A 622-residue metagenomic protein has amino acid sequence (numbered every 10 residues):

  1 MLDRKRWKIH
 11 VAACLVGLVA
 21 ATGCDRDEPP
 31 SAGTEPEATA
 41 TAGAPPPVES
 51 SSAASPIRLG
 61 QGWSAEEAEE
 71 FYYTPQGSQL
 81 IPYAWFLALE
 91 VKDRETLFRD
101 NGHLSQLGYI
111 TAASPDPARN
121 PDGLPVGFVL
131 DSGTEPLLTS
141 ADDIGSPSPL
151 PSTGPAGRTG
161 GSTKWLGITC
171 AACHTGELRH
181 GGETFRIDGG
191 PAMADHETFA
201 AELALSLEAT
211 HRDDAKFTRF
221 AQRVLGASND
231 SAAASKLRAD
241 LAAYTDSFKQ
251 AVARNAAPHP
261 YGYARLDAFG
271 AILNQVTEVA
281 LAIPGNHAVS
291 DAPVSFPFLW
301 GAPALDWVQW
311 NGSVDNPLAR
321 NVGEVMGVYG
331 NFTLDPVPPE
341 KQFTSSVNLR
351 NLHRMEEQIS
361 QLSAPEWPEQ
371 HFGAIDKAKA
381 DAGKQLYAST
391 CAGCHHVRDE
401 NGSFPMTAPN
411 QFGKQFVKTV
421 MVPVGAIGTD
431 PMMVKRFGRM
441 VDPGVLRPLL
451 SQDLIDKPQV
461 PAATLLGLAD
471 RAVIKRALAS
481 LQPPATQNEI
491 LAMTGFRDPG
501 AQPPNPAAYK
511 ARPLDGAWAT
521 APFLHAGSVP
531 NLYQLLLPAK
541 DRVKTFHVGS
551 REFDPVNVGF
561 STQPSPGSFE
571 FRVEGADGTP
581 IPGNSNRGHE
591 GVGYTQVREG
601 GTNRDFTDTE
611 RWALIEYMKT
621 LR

Functional and structural regions predicted by a protein language model:
L2-V11: Bacterial N-terminal signal peptides that target proteins for export
A12-L18, L514: Hydrophobic alpha-helical targeting segments used for export or membrane insertion
A20-G23: C-terminal motif of bacterial Sec signal peptides marking the signal peptidase cleavage site
D25, P30-R622: Periplasmic c-type cytochrome electron-transfer domains
